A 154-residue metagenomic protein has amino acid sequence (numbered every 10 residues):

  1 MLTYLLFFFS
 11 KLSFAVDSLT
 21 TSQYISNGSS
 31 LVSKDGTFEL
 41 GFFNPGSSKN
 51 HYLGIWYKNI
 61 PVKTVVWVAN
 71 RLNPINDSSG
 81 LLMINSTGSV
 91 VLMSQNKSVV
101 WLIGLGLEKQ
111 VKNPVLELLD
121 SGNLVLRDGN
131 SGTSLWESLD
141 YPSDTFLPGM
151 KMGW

Functional and structural regions predicted by a protein language model:
M1-W154: Beta-rich ligand-binding surfaces for carbohydrates and other polyanions
